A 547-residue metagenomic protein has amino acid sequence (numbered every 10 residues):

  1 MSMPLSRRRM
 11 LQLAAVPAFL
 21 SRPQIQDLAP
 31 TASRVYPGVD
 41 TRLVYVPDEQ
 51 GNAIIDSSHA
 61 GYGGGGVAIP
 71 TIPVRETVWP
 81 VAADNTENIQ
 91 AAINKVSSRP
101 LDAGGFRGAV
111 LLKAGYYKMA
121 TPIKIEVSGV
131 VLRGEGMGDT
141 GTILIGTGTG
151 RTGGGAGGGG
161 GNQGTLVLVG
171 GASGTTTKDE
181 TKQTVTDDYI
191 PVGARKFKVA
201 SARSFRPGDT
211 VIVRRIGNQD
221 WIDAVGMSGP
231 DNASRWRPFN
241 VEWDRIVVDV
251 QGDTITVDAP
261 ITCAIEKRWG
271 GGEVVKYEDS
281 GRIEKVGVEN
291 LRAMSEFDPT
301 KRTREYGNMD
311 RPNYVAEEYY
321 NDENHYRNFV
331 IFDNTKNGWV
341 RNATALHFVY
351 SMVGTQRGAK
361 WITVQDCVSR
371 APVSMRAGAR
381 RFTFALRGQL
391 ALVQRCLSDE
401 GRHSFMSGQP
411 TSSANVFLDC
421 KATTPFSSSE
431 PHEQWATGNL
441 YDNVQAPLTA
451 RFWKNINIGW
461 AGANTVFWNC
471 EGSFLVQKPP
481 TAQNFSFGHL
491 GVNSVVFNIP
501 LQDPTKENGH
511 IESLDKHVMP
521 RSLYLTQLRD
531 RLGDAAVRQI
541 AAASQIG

Functional and structural regions predicted by a protein language model:
R8-Y319, G488-G547: Extracellular "leader-to-stem" segments immediately downstream of a signal peptide or signal-anchor in secreted/lumenal
L101-D102, T121-P122, G141-I143, T256 (+9 more regions): Short glycine/acidic-rich loop motifs that flank beta-strands on beta-rich extracellular proteins
G129, E284-S295, K336-H347, G358-S374 (+5 more regions): Right-handed parallel beta-helix
D209, G217-D244, V248, E289-L392 (+1 more regions): Right-handed parallel beta-helix
A414-G547: Gly/Ser/Thr/Ala-enriched C-terminal appendages of enzymes
